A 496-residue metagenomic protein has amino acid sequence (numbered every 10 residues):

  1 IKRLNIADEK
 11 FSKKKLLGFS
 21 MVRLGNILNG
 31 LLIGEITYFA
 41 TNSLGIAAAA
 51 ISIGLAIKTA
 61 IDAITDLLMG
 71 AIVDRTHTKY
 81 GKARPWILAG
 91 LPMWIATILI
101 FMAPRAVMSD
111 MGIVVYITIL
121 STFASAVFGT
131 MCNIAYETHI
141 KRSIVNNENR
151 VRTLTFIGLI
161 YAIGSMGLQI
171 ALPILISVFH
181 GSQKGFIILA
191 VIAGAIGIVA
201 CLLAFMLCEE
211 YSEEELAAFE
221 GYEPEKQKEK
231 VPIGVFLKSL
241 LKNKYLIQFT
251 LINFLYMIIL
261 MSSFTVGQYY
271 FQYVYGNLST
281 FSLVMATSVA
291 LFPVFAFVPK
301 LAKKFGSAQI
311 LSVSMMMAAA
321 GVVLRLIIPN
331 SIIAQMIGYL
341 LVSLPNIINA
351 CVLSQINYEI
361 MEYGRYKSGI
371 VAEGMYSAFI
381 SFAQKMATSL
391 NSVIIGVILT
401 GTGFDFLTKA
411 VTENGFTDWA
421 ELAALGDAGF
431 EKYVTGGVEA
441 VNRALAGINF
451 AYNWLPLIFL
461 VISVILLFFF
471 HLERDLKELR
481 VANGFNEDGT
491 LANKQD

Functional and structural regions predicted by a protein language model:
I1-D496: Membrane-embedded alpha-helical bundles of multi-pass transporters/translocases, especially carrier/permease families
